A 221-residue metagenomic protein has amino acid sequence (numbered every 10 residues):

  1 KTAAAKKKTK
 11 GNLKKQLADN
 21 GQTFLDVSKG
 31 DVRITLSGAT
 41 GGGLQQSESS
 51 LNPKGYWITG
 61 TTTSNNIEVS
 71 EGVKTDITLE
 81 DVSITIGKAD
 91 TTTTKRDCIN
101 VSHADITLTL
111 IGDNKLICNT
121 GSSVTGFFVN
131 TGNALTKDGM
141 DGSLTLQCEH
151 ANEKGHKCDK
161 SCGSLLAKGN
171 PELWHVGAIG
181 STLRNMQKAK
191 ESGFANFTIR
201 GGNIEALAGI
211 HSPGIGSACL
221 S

Functional and structural regions predicted by a protein language model:
K1-S221: A composition-driven surface/loop motif
